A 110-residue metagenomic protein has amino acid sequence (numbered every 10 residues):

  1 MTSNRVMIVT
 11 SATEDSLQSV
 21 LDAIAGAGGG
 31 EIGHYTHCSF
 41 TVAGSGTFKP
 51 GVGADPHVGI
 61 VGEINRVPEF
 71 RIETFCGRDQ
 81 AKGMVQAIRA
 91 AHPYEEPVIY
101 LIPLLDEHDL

Functional and structural regions predicted by a protein language model:
M1-L110: Hydrophobic structural segments
